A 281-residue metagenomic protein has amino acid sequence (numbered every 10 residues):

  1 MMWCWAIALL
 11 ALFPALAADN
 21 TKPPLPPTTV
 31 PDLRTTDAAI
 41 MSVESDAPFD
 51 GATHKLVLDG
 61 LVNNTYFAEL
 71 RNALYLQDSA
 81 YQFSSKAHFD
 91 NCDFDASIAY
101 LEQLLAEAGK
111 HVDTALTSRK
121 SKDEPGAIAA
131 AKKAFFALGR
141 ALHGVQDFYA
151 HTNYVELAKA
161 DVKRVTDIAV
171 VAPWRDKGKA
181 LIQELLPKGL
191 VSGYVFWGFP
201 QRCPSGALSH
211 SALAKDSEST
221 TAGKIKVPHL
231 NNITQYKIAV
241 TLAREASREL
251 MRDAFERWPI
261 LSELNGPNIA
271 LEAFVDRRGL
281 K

Functional and structural regions predicted by a protein language model:
C4-P14: Bacterial N-terminal signal peptides
A18-G139, G144-D147, H151-K281: N-terminal, motif-rich segments that launch catalysis or mediate targeting to/interaction with membranes, typified by
